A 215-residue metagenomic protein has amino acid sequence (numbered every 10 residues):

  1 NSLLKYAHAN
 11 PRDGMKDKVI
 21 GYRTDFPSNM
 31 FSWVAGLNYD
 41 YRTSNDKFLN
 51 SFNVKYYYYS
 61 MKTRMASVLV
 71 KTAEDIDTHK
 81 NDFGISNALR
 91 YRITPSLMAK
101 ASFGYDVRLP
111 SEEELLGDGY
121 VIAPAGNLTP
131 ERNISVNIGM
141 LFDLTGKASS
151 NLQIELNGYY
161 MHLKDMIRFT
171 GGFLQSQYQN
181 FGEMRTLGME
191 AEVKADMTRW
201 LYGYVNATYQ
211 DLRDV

Functional and structural regions predicted by a protein language model:
N1-S2, F48-V54, I85, A99-A101 (+3 more regions): Transmembrane beta-strands of outer-membrane beta-barrel proteins
S2-H8, Y41-T43, Y56-K62, F103-L109 (+5 more regions): Transmembrane beta-strands of outer-membrane beta-barrel pores
S2-T94, L109-S111: Signature of Gram-negative outer-membrane beta-barrel scaffolds
K16-R23, M65-A73, D118-G126, G172-Y178 (+1 more regions): Extracytoplasmic loops and strand-loop junctions of Gram-negative outer membrane beta-barrel proteins
M30-V34, K80-S86, A123, N133-S135 (+2 more regions): Transmembrane beta-barrel architecture of outer membranes
A35-Y41, N87-I93, I138-F142, M189-A195 (+1 more regions): Residues on the lipid-exposed face of transmembrane beta-strands in outer-membrane beta-barrel proteins
R42-L49, S96, T145-L152, W200: Short loop/turn motifs that connect adjacent beta-strands in outer-membrane beta-barrel proteins
K100-G104, P130-L187, D196, T208: Membrane-embedded beta-barrel scaffold of Gram-negative outer-membrane proteins
